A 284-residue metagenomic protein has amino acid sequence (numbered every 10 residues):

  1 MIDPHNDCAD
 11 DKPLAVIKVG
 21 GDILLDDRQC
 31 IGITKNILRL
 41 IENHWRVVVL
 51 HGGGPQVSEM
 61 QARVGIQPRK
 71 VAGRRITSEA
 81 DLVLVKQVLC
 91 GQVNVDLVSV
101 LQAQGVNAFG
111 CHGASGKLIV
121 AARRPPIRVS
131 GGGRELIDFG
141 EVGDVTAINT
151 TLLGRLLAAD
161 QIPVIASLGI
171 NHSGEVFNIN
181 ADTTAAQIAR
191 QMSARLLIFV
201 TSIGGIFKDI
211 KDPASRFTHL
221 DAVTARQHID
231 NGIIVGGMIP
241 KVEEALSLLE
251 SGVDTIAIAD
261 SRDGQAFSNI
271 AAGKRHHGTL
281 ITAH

Functional and structural regions predicted by a protein language model:
I2-H284: C-terminal catalytic "cap/lid" subdomain
